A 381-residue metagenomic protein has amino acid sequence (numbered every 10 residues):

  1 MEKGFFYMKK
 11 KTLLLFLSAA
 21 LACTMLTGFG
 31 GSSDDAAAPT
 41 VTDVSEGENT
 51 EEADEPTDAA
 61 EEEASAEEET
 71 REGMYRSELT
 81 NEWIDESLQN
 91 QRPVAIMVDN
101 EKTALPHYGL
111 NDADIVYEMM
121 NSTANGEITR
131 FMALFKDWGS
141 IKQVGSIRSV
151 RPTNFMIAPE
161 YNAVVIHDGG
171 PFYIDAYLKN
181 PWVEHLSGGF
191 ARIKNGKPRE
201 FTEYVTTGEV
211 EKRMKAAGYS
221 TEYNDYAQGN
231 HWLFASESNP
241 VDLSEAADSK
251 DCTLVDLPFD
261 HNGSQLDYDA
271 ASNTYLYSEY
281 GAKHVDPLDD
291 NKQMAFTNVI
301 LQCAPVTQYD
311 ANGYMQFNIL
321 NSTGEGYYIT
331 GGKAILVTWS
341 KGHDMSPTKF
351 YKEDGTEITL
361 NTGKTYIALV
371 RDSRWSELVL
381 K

Functional and structural regions predicted by a protein language model:
M1-Y7: Short, Lys/Arg-enriched N-terminal segments with co-localized hydrophobic residues within the first ~10-30 amino acids
E2, L26-F29, S45, R71 (+1 more regions): Intrinsically disordered, low-complexity segments enriched in small/polar residues
Y7-M8, Q89: Extreme N-terminus of proteins, especially the signal/transit-peptide cleavage junction and the first residues
M8-S33: Sec-dependent N-terminal signal peptides of Gram-positive bacterial secreted proteins and lipoproteins
A20, D34-D35, G47, E67 (+1 more regions): Serine/proline-rich low-complexity intrinsically disordered segments, especially terminal tails, linkers
M25-V41, E46-E51: Bacterial lipoprotein signal-peptidase II cleavage site
P39, E61, S65-Y117, S122-K381: A surface/extracellular/periplasmic glyco- and lipid-processing/surface-interacting theme
V44-E67: Ser/Thr/Gly/Pro-rich low-complexity, disordered linker/stalk segments of secreted and cell-surface proteins
